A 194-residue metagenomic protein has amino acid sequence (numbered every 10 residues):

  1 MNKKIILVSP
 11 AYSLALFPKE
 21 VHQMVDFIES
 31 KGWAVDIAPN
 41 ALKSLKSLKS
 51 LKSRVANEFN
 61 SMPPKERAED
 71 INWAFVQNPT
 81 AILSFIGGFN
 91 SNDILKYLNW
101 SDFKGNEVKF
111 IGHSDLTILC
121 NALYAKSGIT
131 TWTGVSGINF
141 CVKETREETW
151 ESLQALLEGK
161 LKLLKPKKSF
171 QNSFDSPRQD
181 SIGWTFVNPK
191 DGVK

Functional and structural regions predicted by a protein language model:
M1-Q77: ATP/NTP phosphate-donor binding region
A11-A15, E107-F110, V135-E144: Flexible, glycine/proline-enriched loop segments at strand-loop-helix junctions that form or flank small-ligand binding
V76, A122-Y124: Hydrophobic structural segments
L83-N92, Y97, H113: N-terminal glycine-rich "phosphate-gripper" loop used for MgATP/nucleotide binding and carboxylate activation
S91-N92, I118-N121, N139-K143: Short, well-ordered, mixed-charge alpha-helical segments that flank or form enzyme active sites
L98-A122, T130-G137: Short, acidic/small-residue loops that bind anionic groups at enzyme active sites
T130-K194: Conserved anion/nucleotide-ligand pocket segment
